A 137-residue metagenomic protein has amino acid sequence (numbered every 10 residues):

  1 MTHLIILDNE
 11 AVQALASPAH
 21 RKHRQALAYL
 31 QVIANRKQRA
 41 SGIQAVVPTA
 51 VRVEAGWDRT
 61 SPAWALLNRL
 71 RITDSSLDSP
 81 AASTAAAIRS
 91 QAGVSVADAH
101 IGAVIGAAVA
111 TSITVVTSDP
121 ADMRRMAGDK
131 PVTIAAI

Functional and structural regions predicted by a protein language model:
M1-A45, G56-L70: Short, well-structured N-terminal submotif of metal-dependent ribonuclease cores
T2-L4, A110-I137: Acidic, PIN/NYN-like endoribonuclease modules and their adjacent C-terminal/linker elements
A11, V51-R52, A81, H100-I101 (+1 more regions): Alpha-helix capping/helix-boundary segments
A14, W57, S83, R124-R125: Alpha-helical elements of the RecA-like P-loop NTPase motor core of helicases
P18, V53, R71-A92, P120: Acidic catalytic patch
I43, R71-T73, I113, V132: Short, conserved active-site loop motifs that form the nucleotide-linked donor/cofactor pocket
V47, S76, V96, T117-S118: Short beta-strand scaffold positions
S95-T114: Acidic, metal-associated active-site segment
